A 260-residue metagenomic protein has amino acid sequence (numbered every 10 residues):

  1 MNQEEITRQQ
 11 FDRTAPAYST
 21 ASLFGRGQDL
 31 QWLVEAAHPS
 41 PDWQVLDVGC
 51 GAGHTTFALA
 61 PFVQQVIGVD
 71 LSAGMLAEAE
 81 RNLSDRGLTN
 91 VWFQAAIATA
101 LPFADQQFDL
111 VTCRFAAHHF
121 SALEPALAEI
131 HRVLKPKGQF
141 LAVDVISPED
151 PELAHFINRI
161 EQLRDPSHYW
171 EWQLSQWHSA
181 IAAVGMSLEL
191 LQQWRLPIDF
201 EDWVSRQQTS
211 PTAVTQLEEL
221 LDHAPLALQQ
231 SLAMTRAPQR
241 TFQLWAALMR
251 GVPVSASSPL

Functional and structural regions predicted by a protein language model:
M1-W43, H54-A58, M75-E78, D202-V204: Conserved class I S-adenosyl-L-methionine
L46, A52-A100: Class I SAM-dependent methyltransferase SAM/SAH-binding core
A52, E189-L260: Conserved Class I S-adenosyl-L-methionine
T99-L110: A short acidic, Gly/Pro-enriched loop at the edge of an enzyme's catalytic core that lines a small-molecule cofactor
D109-A122: A short SAM/SAH-binding and catalytic strip from SAM-dependent methyltransferases
E124-P136: A short glycine-rich, Lys/Arg-flanked "PGG" loop and its adjoining helix->strand segment in the class I
L141-L163: Conserved class I S-adenosyl-L-methionine
W170-V184: Short alpha-helix
